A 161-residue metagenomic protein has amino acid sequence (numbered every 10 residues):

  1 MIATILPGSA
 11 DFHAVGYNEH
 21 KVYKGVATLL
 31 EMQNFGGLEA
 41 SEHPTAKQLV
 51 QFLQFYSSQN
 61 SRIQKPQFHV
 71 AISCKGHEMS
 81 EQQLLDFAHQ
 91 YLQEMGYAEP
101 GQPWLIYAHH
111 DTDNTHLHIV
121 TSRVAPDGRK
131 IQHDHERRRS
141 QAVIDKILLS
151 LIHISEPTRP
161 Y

Functional and structural regions predicted by a protein language model:
M1, K21, G25, I63-K65 (+2 more regions): A generic structural signal for short, non-catalytic loop/turn and secondary-structure boundary residues
M1-V50: DNA replication initiation on ssDNA origins
T45-H69, H109: Polyanion/phosphate-binding surface patch
Q54-S58, Q93, L149-H153: Generic surface-pattern signal
P66-R139, I147: Histidine-centered divalent-metal-coordination microenvironment in nucleic-acid enzymes
I152-Y161: Single conserved hydrophobic/aromatic residue that forms the stacking wall/gate of nucleotide- or nucleobase-binding
